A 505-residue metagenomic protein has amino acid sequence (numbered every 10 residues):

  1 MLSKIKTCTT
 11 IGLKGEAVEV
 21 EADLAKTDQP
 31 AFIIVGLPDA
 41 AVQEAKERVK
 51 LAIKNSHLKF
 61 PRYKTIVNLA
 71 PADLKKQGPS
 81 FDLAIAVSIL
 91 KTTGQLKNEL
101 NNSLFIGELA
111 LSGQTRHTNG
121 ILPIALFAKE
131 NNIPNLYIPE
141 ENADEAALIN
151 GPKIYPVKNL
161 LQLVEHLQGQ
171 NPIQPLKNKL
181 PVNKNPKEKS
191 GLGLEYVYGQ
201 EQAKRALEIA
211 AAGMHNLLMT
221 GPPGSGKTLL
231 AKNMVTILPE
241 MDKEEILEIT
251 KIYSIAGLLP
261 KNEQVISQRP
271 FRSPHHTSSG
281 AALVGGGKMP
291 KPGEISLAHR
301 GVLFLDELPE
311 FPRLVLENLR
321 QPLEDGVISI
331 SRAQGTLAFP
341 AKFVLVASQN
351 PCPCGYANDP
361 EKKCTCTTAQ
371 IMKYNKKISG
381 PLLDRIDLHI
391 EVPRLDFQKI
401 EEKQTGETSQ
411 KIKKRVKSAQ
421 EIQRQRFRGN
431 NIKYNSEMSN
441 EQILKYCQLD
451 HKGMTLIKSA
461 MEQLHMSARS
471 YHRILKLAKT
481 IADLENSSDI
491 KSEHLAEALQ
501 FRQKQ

Functional and structural regions predicted by a protein language model:
M1-L218, P222-T228, I266, S470-Y471 (+1 more regions): Peripheral, non-AAA+ core regions of ATP-driven protein-machinery
V35, A41-K46, P61, N68-G78 (+2 more regions): Basic, amphipathic alpha-helical bundle interface domains used for macromolecular binding and assembly
L111, L303-F304, E310-F311, F397: Residues immediately C-terminal
N171-I209, G213, E240-I295: P-loop NTPase nucleotide-binding/switch module
M219-P260, D325: Walker A/P-loop
G221, G285, E307: The Walker A (P-loop) glycine that initiates the GxxxxGKT/S ATP-binding motif of P-loop NTPases
R300, D306-E307, N318: Walker B catalytic acidic pair
